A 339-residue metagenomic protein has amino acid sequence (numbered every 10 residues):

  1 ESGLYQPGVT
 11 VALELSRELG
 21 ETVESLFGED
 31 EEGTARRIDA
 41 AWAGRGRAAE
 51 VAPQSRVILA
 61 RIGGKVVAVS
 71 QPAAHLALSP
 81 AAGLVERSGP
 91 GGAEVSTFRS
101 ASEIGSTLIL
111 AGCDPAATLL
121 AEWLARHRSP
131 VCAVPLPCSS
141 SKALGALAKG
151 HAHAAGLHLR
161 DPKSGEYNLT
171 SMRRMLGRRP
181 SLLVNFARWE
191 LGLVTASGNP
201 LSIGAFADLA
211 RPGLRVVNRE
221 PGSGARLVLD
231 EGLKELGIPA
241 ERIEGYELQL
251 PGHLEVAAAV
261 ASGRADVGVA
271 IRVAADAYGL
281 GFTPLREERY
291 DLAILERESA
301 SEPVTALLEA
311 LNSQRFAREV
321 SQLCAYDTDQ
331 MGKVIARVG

Functional and structural regions predicted by a protein language model:
Q6-K142, A148, G177-P180, Q314-G339: N-terminal hydrophobic or amphipathic helices and topogenic motifs
G8, S141-A155, L159-R160, Q249-R264: Short helices/loops that flank or line small-molecule/ion binding pockets
E103-C113, A207-R226: Short loop->beta-strand "edge-of-pocket" segments that line small-molecule binding or catalytic clefts across diverse
L119-S129, A207, A225-G245: Ligand-binding cleft/hinge of the Venus flytrap
V131-C138, A240-G252: Short beta-strand-to-loop elements that line the ligand-binding cleft of bilobed periplasmic-binding protein-like
G156-M172, A257-R286: A ligand-binding cleft/hinge motif common to bilobed small-molecule-binding domains
G177-E190, L280-E309, Q330-A336: Periplasmic-binding protein-like
F186, T195-V216: Flexible hinge/capping segments at coil-to-helix
